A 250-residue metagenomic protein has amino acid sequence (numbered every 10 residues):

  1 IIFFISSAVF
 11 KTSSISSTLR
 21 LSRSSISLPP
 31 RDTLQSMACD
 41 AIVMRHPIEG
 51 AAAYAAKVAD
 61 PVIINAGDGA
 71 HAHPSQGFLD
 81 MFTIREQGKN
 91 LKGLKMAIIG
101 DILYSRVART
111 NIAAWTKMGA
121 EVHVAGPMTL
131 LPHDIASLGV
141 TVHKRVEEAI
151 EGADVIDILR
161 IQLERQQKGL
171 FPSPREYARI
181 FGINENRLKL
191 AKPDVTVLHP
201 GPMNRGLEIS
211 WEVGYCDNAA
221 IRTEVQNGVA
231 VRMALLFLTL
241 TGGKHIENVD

Functional and structural regions predicted by a protein language model:
I2-S27: Low-acidity, Ser/Thr- and Arg-rich intrinsically disordered low-complexity segments
R20-R23, L28-F82, R205: Phosphate/diphosphate ligand-binding glycine-rich loop within oxidoreductases
V58-D60, M118, A136-G139, P193 (+1 more regions): Short, structured coil segments at secondary-structure junctions
G67-A72, P127-T129, E224-G228: Short, acidic/turn-prone active-site loops that include or flank metal/cofactor- and phosphate-binding residues
E86-L159: Glycine-rich phosphate/diphosphate-binding loop of Rossmann-like nucleotide-binding domains
I135-W211: Rossmann-like adenosine-cofactor binding region
D194-D250: Adenosine-phosphate binding glycine-rich loop
